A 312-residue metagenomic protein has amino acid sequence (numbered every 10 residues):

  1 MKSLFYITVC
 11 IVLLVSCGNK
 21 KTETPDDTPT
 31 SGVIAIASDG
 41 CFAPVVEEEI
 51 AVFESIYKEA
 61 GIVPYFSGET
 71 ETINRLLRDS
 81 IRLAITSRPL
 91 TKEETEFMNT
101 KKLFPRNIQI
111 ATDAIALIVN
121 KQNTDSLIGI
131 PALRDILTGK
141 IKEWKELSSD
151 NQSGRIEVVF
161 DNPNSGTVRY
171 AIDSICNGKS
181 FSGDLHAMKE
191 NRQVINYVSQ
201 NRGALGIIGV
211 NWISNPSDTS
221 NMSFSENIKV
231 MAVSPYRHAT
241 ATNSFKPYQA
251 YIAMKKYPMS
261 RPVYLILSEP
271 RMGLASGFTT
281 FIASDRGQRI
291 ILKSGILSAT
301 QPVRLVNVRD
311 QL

Functional and structural regions predicted by a protein language model:
M1-V15: Sec-dependent bacterial lipoprotein signal peptides
L4-Y6, P105, A253: Generic detector of short alpha-helix boundary/capping microenvironments and adjacent low-complexity segments
L13, I81, L103, F224-S225: Short, hinge-like loop/turn segments at secondary-structure boundaries
C17-K58, I62-T70, N74-L77, R88 (+2 more regions): Exported/periplasmic ABC-transporter solute-binding proteins
I73-Q109: Short beta-strand-centered segments that line the small-molecule binding cleft or hinge of alpha/beta clamshell
